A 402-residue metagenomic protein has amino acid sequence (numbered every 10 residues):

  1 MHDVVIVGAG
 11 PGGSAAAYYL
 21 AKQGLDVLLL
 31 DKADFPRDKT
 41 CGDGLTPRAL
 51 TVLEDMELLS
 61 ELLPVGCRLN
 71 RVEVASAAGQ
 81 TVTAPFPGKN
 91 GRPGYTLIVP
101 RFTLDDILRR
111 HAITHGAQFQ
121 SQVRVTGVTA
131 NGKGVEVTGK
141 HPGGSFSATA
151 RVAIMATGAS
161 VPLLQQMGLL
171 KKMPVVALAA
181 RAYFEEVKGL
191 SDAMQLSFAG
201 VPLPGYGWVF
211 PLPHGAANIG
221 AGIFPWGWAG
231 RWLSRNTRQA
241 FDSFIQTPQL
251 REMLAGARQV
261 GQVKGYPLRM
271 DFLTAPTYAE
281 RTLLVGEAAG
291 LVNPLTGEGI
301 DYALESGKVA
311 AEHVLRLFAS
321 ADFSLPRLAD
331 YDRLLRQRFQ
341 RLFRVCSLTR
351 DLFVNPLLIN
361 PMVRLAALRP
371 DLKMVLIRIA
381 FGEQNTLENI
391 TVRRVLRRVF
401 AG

Functional and structural regions predicted by a protein language model:
M1-G10: Beta1/beta-strand and adjacent pyrophosphate-binding region of the FAD-binding site in flavoprotein oxidoreductases
G13-S14: N-terminal Rossmann-fold NAD(P) dinucleotide-binding loop
A21-C41: Glycine-rich FAD pyrophosphate-binding loop
D34-E54: Conserved N-terminal glycine-rich FAD pyrophosphate-binding loop of Rossmann-like flavoproteins
L50, D55-D106: A conserved beta-strand/loop capping segment in the N-terminal third of enzymes that catalyze redox or closely related
H111-L254: Predominantly flavin-linked oxidoreductase catalytic cores and closely associated redox partners
A229-H313: FAD/FMN-dependent oxidoreductases across multiple families
L315-G402: C-terminal helical "tail/cap" subdomain of flavin- and related membrane-associated enzymes
